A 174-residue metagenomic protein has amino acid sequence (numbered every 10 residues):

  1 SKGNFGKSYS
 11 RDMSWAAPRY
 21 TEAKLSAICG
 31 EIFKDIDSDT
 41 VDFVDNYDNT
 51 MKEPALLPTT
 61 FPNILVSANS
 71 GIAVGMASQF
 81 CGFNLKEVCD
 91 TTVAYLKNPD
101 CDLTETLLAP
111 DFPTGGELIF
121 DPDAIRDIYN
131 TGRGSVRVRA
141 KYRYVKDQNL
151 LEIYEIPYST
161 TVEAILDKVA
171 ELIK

Functional and structural regions predicted by a protein language model:
S1-G132: Catalytic phosphate-handling regions of large nucleic-acid enzymes and associated NTPases
S135-K174: Gly/Lys-enriched N-terminal cap/neck module of very large, oligomeric protein machines
